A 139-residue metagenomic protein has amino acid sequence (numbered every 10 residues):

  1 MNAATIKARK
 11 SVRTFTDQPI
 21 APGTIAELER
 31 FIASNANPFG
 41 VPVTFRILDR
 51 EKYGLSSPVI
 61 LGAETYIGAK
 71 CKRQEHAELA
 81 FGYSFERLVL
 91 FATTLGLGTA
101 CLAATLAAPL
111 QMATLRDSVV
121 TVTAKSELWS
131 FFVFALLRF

Functional and structural regions predicted by a protein language model:
M1-F139: Acidic, surface-exposed loops and disordered segments
